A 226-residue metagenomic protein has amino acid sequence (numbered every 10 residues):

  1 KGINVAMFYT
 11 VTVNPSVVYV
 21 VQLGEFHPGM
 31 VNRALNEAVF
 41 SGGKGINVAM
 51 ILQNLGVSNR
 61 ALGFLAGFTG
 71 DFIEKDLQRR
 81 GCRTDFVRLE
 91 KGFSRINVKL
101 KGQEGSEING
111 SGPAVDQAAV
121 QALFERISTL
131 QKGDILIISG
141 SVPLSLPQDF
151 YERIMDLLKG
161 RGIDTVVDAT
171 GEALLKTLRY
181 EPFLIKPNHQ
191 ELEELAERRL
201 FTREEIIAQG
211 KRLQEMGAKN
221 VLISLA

Functional and structural regions predicted by a protein language model:
V5-G29: Positively charged, low-complexity intrinsically disordered leader regions
F8, V57-N59, T84-D85, T165 (+1 more regions): Hydrophobic anchor at the start of a short beta-strand that flanks the dinucleotide cofactor-binding loop
H27-N36, E107: Glycine/charged-rich beta-loop-alpha catalytic/anionic-binding loops adjacent to active sites
R33-F93: Substrate-binding N-lobe of the ribokinase-like
L89, K99-K132: Conserved phosphate-binding/catalytic loop of the ribokinase/pfkB sugar-kinase fold
E107-N109, G133-G140, D168, K186-E194: Short beta-strands and strand-loop turn motifs
P113-D116, V142-L146, A173-L175, E194: Short, small-residue-enriched loops and turns at beta-alpha junctions that line or gate enzyme active sites
E152-A226: Conserved phosphate/ATP/ADP-binding segment of small-molecule kinases
